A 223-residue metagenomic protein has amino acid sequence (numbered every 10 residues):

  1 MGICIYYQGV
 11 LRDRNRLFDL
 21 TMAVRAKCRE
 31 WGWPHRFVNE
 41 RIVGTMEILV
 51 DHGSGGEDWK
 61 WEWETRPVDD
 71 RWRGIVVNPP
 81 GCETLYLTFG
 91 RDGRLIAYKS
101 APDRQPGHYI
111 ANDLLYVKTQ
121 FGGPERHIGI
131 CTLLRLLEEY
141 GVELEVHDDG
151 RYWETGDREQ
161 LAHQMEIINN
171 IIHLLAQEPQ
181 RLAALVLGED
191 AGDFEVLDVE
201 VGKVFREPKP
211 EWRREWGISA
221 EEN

Functional and structural regions predicted by a protein language model:
M1-N223: Acidic (Asp/Glu-rich) sequence patches and key acidic residues that form negatively charged surfaces used
